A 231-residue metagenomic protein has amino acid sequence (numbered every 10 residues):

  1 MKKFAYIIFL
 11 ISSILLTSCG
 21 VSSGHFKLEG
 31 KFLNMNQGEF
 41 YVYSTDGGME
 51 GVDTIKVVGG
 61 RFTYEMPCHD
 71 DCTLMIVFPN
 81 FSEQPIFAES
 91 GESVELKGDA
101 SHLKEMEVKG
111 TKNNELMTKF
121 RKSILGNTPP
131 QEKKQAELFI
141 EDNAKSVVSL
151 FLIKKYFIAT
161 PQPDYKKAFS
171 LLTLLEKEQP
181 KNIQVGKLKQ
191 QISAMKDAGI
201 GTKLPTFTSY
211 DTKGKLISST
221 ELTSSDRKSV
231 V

Functional and structural regions predicted by a protein language model:
M1-K31: Bacterial Sec-dependent N-terminal signal peptides
C19-G20, L103, Q131-G199: N-terminal targeting signals for export/organelle localization
C19-N143: A non-transmembrane, solvent-exposed segment enriched in polar/low-complexity residues
G51-V52, P205, D226: Short loop/turn microsegments at loop-to-beta-strand junctions
K145-S146, T223-S225: Active-site acidic short loop of glycosyltransferases
G186-T223: N-terminal "domain-start" segment that seeds a small globular fold
V230: Conserved small/polar residues in nucleotide/adenosyl-binding loops
